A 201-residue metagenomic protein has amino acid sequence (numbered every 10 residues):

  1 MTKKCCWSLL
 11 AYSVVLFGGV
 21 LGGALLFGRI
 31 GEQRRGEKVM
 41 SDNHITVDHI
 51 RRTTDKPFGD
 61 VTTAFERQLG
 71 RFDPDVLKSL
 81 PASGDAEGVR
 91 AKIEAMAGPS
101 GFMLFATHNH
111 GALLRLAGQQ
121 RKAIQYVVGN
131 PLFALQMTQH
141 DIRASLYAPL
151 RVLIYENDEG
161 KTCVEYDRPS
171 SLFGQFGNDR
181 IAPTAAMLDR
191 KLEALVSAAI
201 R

Functional and structural regions predicted by a protein language model:
T2-V14: N-terminal Sec-pathway targeting helices
C5-C6, V20-R201: Feature detects long, helix-prone N-terminal segments enriched in hydrophobes
L16-G18: Single-pass alpha-helical transmembrane signal-anchor segments in small membrane proteins across taxa
